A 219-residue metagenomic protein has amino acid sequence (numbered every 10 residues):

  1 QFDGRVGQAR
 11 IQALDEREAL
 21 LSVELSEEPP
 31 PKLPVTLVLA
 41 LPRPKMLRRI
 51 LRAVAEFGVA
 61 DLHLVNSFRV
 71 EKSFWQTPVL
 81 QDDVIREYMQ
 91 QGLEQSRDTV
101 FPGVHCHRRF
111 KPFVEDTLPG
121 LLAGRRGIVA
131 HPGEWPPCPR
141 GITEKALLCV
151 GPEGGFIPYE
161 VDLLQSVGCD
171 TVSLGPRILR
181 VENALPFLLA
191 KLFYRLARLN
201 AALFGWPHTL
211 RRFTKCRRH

Functional and structural regions predicted by a protein language model:
Q1-E16, F110-P136: N-terminal-biased segments
Q1-E28, F204-H219: N-terminal positively charged helical leader segments and presequences
V6, E16-E18, P30-P34, F57 (+1 more regions): Short connector loops at helix/strand junctions that flank enzyme active sites, especially segments positioning acidic
E28-R126: RNA substrate-binding interface of SAM-dependent RNA methyltransferases
K32-T36, E144-A146, S166-L174: Glycine/charged-rich beta-loop-alpha catalytic/anionic-binding loops adjacent to active sites
L39-A40, E153, R177, V181: Glycine- and other small-residue-rich loops at beta-strand/loop junctions that grip anionic moieties
G120-V161, D170-V172: Active-site/ligand-binding-proximal alpha/beta "capping" segment
P158-H219: Structured adenosyl-cofactor binding patch, chiefly the S-adenosyl-L-methionine
